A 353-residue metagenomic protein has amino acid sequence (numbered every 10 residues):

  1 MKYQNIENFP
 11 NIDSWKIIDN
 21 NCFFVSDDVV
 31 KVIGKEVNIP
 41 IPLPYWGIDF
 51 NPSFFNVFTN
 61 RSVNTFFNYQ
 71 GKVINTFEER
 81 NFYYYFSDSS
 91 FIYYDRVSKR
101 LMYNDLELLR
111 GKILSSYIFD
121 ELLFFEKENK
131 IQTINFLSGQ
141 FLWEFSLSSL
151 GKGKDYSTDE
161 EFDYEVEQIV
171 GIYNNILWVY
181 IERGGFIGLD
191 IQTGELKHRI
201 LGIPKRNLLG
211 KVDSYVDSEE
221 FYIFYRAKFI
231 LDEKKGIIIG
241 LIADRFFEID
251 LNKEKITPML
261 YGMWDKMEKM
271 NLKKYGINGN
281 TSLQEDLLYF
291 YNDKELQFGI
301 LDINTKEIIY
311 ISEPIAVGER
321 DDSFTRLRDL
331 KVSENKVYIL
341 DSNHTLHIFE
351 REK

Functional and structural regions predicted by a protein language model:
M1-K353: Secretory-pathway ectodomains
